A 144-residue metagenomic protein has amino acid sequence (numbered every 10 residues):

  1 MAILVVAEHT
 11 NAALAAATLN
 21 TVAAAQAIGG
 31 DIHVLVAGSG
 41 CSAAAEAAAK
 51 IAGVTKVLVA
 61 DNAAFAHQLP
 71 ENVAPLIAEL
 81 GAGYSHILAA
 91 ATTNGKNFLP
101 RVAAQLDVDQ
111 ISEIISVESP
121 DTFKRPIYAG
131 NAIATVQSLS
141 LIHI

Functional and structural regions predicted by a protein language model:
M1-I142: N-terminal glycine-rich FAD/FM-binding segment characteristic of electron-transfer flavoproteins
